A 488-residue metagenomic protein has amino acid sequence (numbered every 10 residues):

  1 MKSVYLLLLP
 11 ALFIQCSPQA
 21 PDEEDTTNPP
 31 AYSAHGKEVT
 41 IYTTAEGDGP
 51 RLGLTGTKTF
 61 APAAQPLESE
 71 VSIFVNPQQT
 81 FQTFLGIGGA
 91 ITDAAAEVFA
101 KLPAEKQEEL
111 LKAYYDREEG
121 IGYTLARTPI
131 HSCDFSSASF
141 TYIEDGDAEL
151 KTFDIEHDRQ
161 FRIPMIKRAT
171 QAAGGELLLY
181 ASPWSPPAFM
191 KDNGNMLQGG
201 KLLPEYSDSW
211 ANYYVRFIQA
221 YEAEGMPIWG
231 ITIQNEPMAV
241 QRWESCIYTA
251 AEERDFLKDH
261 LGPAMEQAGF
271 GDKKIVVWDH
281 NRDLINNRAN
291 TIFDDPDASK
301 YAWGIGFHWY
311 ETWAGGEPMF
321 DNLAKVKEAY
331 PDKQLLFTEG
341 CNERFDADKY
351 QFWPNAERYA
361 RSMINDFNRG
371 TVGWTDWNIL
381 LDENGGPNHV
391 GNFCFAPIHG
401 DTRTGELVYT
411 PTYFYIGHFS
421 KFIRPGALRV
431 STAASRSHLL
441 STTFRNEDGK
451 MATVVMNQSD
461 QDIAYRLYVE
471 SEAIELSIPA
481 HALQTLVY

Functional and structural regions predicted by a protein language model:
K2-L7: Sec-dependent signal peptide recognition, specifically the positively charged N-region followed immediately by
I14-Q15: C-terminal motif of bacterial Sec signal peptides marking the signal peptidase cleavage site
A20-P30, E70-P77: A short, compositionally biased domain-edge/stem linker segment
N28-L54, F60, Q65-V71, L179-A181 (+3 more regions): Substrate-binding and catalytic surfaces of secreted/luminal carbohydrate-active proteins
L54-I228, T249, D259: N-terminal catalytic cores of secreted or lumenal carbohydrate-active enzymes
I91, I130, N235, V277 (+1 more regions): Short glycine-centered, acidic/aromatic-flanked micro-motifs in structured strand/loop junctions that mark active-site
R127-D134, S182-P186, T232-E236, D279-R282 (+1 more regions): Short, solvent-exposed turn/loop segments enriched in Gly/Ser/Thr/Pro and often Arg
